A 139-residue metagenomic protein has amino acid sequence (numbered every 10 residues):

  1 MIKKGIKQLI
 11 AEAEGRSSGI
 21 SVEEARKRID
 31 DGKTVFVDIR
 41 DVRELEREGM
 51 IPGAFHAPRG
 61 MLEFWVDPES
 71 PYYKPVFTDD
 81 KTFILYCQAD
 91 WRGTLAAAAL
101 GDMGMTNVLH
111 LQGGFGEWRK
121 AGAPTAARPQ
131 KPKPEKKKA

Functional and structural regions predicted by a protein language model:
M1-T34, V42-T82, W91-A139: Rhodanese-like catalytic fold shared by cysteine-dependent sulfurtransferases and DSP/PTP-type phosphatases
V37: Active-site flanking residues adjacent to catalytic metal/cofactor-binding acidic residues
Y86: Short, surface-exposed ligand- or partner-binding patches at beta-edge/loop junctions that are enriched in aromatics
